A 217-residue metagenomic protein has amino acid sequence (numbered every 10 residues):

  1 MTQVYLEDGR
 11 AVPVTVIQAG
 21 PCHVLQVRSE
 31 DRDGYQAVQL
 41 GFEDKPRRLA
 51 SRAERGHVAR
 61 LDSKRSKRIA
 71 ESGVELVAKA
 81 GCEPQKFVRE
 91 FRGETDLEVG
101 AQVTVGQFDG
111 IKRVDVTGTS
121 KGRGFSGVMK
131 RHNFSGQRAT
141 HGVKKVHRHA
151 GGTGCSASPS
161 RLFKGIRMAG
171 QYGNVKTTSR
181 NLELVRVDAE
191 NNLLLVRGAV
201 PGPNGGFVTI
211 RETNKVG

Functional and structural regions predicted by a protein language model:
M1-G217: Extended basic (Lys/Arg/His-rich) segments that typically form rRNA-contacting surfaces in ribosomal proteins
